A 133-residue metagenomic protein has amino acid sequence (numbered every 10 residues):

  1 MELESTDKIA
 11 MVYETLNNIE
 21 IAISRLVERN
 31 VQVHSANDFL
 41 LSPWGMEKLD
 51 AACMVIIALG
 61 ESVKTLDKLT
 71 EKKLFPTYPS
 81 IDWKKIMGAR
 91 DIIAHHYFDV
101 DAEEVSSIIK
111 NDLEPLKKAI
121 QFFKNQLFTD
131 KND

Functional and structural regions predicted by a protein language model:
M1-D133: Solvent-exposed interaction patches of small proteins and small membrane subunits
